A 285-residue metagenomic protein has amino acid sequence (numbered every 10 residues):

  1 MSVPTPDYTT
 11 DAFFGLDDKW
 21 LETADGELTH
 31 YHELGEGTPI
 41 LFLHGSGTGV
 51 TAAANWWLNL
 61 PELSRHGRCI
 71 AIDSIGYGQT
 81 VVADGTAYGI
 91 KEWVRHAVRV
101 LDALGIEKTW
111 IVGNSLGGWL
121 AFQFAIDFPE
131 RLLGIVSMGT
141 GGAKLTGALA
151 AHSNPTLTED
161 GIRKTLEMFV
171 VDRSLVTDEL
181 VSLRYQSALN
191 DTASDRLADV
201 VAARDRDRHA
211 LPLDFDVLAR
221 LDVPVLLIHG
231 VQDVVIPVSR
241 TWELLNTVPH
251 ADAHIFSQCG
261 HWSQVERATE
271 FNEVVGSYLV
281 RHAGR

Functional and structural regions predicted by a protein language model:
E27, H32-Q79: Conserved HGGG/HGGXW glycine-rich cap/lid loop of the alpha/beta-hydrolase fold
A71-V112, E273: Active-site loop/oxyanion-hole signature of alpha/beta-hydrolase fold enzymes
W119-D127, R131-K164: Flexible "cap/lid" loop of the alpha/beta hydrolase fold
T156-R220: Conserved alpha/beta-hydrolase catalytic His-Asp/Glu region
L221, L227-H229: Short beta-strand/loop motif that positions the catalytic acidic residue of the alpha/beta-hydrolase fold
Q232-I236: Acidic catalytic loop of the alpha/beta-hydrolase fold
P237-N246: Short alpha-helix in the alpha/beta-hydrolase fold that links the catalytic acid
A251-R285: Catalytic active-site module of serine/aspartate enzymes centered on a nucleophile-bearing elbow/loop
